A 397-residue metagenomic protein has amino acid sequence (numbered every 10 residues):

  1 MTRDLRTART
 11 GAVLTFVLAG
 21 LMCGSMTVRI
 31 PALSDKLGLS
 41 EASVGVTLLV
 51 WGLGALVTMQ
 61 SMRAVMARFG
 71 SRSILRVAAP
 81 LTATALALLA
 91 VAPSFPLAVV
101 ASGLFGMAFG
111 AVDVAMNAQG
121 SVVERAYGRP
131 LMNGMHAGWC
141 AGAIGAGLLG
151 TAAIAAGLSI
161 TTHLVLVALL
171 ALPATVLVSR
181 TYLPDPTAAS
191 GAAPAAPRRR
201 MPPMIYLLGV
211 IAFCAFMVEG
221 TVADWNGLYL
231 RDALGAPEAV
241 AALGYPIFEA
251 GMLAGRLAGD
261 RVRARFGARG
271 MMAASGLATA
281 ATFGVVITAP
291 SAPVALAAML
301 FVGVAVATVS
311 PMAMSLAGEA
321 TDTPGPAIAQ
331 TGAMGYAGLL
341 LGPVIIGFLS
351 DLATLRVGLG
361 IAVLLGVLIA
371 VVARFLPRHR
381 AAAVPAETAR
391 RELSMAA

Functional and structural regions predicted by a protein language model:
V28-A42, D224-V240: Short amphipathic helix-loop junctions that connect adjacent transmembrane helices in Major Facilitator Superfamily/SLC
L33-S34, V65-M66, A152-G157, L230-R231 (+4 more regions): Interfacial helix-cap and linker-helix signal at transmembrane-aqueous boundaries of multi-pass secondary transporters
G38, G70, V91-P96, G235 (+1 more regions): Helix-breaking motifs and short loop linkers at transmembrane-helix boundaries and internal kinks in secondary membrane
V57-P96: Conserved MFS/SLC helix-loop-helix module at the cytosolic interface between two early adjacent transmembrane helices
V57-S71, I154, G255-A268, S350-D351: Helix-to-loop junctions at the C-terminal end of transmembrane segments in multipass secondary transporters
A111-A126, A307-D322: Intracellular juxtamembrane helix-capping segments at the cytosolic ends of symmetry-related transmembrane helices
M135-L183: Helix-loop-helix hairpin linking two adjacent transmembrane segments in secondary transporters
F266-A313: C-terminal transmembrane helical hairpin of 12-TM major facilitator-type secondary transporters
